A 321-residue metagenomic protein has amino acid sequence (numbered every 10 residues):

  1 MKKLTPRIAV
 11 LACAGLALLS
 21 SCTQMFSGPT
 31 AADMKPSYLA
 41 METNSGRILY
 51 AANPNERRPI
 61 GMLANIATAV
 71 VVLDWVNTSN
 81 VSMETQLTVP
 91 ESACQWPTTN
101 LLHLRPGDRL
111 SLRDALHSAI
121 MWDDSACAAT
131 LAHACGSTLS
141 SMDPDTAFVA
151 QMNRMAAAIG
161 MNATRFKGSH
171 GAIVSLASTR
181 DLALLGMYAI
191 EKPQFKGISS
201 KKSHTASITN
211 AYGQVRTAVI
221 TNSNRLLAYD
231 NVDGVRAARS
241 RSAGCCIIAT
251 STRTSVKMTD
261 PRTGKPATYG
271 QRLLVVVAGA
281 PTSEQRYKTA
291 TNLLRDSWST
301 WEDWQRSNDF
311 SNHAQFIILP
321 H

Functional and structural regions predicted by a protein language model:
M1-K2, S79: Generic cytosolic/nucleocytoplasmic N-terminal low-complexity/intrinsically disordered segments
K2-V10: Bacterial N-terminal signal peptides that target proteins for export
T5-P6, S27, Y50, W96 (+2 more regions): Hydrophobic alpha-helical segments, principally membrane-spanning helices and signal/leader peptides
V10-S20: Bacterial N-terminal signal peptides
T23-R180, A189-I190: Active-site-adjacent loops and short helices of periplasmic peptidoglycan-processing enzymes
F26-S37, S45, H133-H321: Penicillin-recognizing serine hydrolase domain
